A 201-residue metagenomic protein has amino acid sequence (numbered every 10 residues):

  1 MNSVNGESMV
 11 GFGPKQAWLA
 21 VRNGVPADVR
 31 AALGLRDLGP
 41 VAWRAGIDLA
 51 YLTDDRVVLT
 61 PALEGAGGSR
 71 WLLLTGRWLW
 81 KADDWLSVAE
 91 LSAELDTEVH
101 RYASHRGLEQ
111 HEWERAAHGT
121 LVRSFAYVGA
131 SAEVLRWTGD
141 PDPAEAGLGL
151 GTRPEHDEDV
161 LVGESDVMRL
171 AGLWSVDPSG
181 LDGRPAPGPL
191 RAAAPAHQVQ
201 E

Functional and structural regions predicted by a protein language model:
M1-L38, H197-E201: Short, extreme N-terminal segment that most often corresponds to the first beta-strand
S3-G6, P14, D84, E98-H100 (+2 more regions): Sparse, context-dependent recognition of short Cys/His-centered cofactor- or disulfide-binding micro-motifs
V4, H118, V122-E201: Long, compositionally biased intrinsically disordered terminal regions
M9-P14, I47, A103, H118 (+1 more regions): Residue-level signal for functionally critical sites in structured catalytic/ligand-binding pockets
D28, L86-E90, D166-R169: Exposed alpha-helical structural elements
L38-Y127: Short, intrinsically disordered low-complexity segments
